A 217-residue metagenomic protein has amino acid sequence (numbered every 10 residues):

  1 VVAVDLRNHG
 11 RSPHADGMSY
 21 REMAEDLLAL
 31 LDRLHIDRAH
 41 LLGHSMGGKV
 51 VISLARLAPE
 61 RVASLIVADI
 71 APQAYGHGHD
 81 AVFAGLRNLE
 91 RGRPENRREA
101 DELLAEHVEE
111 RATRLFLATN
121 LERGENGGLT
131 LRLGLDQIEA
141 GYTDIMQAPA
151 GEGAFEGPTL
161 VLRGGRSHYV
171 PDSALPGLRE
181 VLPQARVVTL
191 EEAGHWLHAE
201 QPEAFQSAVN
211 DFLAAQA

Functional and structural regions predicted by a protein language model:
V2-L42, M46, V50, S207-N210: Active-site loop/oxyanion-hole signature of alpha/beta-hydrolase fold enzymes
D5-G10, A71, A193-G194: Short beta-to-alpha linker loops that shape the active-site pocket of alpha/beta-hydrolase fold enzymes
S12-M18, G76-G78, D172-S173: Conserved catalytic-core motifs of eukaryotic protein kinase domains, centered on the activation segment
L34-G78: Conserved hydrolase catalytic core segment
A71-P72, G76-E95: A catalytic-pocket lid/entrance helix-loop region that shapes and gates access to the active site across common
H77, R91-P149: Conserved alpha/beta-hydrolase catalytic His-Asp/Glu region
E125-V181, R186-T189: Conserved serine/cysteine hydrolase catalytic core
Q184-A217: Catalytic active-site module of serine/aspartate enzymes centered on a nucleophile-bearing elbow/loop
